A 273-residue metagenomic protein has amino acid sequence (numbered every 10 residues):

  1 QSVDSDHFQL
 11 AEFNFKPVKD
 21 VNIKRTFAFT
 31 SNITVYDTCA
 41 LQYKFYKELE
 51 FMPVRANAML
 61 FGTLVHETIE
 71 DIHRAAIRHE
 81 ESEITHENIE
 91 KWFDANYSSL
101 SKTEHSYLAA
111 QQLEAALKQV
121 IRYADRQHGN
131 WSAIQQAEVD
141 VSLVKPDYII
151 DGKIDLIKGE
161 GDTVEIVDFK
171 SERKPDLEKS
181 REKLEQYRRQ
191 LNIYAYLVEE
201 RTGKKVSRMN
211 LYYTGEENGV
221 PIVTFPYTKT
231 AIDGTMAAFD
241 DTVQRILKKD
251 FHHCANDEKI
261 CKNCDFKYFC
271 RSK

Functional and structural regions predicted by a protein language model:
Q1-A75, Q135: C-terminal, charged and often intrinsically disordered regions of DNA end-processing helicases and nucleases
Q1-S5, E83, A195-K273: Metal-dependent nuclease catalytic regions and adjoining charged, substrate-binding loops involved in nucleic-acid end
K24, A40-L49, E67-E70, W92-L100 (+3 more regions): Short acidic (Asp/Glu) and glycine-rich catalytic loops that position anionic groups and cofactors
R25-F29, F45-V54, A76-R78, S98-Y107 (+4 more regions): Glycine- and acidic
L41, N57, F61, V65 (+4 more regions): Hydrophobic (often cysteine-bearing) scaffold residues that line and stabilize catalytic clefts of nucleotide/cofactor
M52-A56, Y107-A110, V144-D147, R173-R189 (+3 more regions): Short, contiguous acidic/charged loop-to-helix segments that flank catalytic cores in large enzymes
E67-D140, V144: A non-catalytic, helix-rich entry segment at domain boundaries
W131, Q136-T202, Y213, F239: Non-catalytic protein-protein interaction segments used by genome-maintenance enzymes to assemble and couple activities
